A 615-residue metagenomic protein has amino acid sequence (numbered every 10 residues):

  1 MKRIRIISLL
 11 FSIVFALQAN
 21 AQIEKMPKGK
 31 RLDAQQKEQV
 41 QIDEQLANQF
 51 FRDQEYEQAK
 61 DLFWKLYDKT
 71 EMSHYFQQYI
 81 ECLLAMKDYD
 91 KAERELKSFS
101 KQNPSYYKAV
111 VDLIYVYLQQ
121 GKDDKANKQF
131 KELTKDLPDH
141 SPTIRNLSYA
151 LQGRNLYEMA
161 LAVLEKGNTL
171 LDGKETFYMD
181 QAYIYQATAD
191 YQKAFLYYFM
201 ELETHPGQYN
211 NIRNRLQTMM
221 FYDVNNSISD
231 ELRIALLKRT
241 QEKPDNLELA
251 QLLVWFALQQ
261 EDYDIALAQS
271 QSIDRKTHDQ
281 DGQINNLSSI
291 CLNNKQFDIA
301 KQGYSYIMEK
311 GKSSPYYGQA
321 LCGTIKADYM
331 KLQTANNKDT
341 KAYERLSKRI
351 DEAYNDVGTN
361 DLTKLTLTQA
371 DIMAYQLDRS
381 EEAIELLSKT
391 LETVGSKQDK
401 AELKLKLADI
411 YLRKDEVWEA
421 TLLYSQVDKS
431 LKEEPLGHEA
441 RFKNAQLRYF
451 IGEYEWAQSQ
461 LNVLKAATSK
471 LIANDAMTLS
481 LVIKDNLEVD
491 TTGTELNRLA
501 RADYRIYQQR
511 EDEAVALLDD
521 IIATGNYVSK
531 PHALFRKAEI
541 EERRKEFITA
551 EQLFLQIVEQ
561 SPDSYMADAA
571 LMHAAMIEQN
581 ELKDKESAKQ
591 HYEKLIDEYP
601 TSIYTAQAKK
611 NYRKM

Functional and structural regions predicted by a protein language model:
M1-I7: Bacterial N-terminal signal peptides that target proteins for export
S8-A16: Bacterial N-terminal signal peptides
A21-M615: Acidic, polar-rich low-complexity tracts and alpha-helical solenoid repeat scaffolds
